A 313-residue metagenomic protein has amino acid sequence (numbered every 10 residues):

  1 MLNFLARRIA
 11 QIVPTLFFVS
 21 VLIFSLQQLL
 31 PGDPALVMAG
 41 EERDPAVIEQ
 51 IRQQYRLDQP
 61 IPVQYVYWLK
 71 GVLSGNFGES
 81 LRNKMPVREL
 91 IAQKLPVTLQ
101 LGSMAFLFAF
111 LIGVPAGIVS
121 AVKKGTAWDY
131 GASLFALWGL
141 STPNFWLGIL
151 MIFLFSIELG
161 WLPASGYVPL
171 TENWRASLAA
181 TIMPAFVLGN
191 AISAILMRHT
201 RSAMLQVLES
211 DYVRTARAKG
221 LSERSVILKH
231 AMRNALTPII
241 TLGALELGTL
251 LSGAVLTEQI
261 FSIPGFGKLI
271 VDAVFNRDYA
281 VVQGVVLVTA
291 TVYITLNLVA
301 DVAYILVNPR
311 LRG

Functional and structural regions predicted by a protein language model:
L2-F4, L95-Y130, E172-G313: Alpha-helical transmembrane segments of integral membrane proteins, especially multi-pass inner/plasma-membrane
A6-L16: N-terminal signal-anchor/signal peptide hydrophobic helix marking the start of the first transmembrane segment
I9, I51, I61-F77, V87 (+8 more regions): Hydrophobic alpha-helical segments of integral membrane proteins, encompassing both true transmembrane helices
T15-V66, M85, L159-A180: Hydrophobic alpha-helical transmembrane segments of membrane transport/permease proteins and related membrane-embedded
V19, I23-Q27, G148, I152 (+5 more regions): Juxtamembrane/transmembrane-helix interface segments of polytopic membrane transporters
L30, G139-T142, L251: Transmembrane helix irregularities
D58-V114: An internal, D/E-rich "acidic patch" concept
K84, S133-R198: Membrane-water interface segments at transmembrane-helix boundaries in multipass membrane proteins
